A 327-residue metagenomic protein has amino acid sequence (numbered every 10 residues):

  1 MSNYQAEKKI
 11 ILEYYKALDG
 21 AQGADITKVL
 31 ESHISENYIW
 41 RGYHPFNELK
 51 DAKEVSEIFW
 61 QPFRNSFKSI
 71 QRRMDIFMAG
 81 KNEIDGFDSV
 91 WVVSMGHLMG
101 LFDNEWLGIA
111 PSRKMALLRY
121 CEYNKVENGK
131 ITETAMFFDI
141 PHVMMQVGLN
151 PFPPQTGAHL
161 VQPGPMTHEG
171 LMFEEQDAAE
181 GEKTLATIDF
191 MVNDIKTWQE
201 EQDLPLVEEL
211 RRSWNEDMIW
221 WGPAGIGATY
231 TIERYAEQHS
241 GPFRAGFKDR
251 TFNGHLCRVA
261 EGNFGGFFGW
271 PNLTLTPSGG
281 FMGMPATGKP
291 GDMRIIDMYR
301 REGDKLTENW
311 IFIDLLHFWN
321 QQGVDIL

Functional and structural regions predicted by a protein language model:
M1-L327: C-terminal and inter-domain tail/linker signature
